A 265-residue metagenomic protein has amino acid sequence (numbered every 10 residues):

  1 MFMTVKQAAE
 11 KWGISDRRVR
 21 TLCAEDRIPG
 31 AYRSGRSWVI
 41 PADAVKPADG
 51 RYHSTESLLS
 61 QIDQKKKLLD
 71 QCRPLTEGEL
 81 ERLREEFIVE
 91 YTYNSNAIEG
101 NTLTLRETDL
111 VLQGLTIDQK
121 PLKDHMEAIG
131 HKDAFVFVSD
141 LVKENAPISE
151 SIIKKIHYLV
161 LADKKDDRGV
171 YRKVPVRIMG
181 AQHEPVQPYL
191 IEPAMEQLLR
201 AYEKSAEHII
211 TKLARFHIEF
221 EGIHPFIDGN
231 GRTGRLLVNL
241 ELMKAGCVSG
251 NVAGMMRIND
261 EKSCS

Functional and structural regions predicted by a protein language model:
M1-K11, D16-R17, E25-R27, A42 (+1 more regions): FIC/Doc superfamily catalytic core
G30-V39: Short Lys/Arg-enriched helix C-cap and helix-to-coil transition segments that create basic nucleic-acid-contact patches
